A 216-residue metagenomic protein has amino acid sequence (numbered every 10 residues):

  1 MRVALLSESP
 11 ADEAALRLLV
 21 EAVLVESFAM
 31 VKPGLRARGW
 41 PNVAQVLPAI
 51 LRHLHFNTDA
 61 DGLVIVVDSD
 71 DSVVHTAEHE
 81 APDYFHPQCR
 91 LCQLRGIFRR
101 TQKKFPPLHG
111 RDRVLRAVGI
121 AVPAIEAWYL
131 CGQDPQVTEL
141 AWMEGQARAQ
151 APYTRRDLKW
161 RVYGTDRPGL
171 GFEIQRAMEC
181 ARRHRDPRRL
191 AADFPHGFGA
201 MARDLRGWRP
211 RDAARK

Functional and structural regions predicted by a protein language model:
R2, E13-G34, P48-K216: C-terminal accessory helical subdomains adjacent to catalytic cores in phosphodiester- and nucleotide-handling enzymes
E8-S9: Helix N-cap/beta->alpha junction signal
L35-W40: Conserved helicase motor
P41-P48: Structural motif
